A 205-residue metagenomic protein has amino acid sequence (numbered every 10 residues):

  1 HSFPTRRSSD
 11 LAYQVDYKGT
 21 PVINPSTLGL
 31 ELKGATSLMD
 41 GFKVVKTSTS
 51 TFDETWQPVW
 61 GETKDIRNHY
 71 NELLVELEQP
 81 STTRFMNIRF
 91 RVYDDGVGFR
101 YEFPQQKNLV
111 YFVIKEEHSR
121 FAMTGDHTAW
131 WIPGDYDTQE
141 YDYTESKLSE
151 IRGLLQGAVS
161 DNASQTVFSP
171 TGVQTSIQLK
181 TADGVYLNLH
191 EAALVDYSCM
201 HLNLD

Functional and structural regions predicted by a protein language model:
S2, G61-D65, R89-F90: Short amphipathic beta-strand and strand-loop transition segments with alternating hydrophobic
F3-S8: Short, small-residue-biased leader/transition segments that mark boundaries at the very start of proteins
S9-A12, Y70-E72, G96-G98, H118: A generic structural signal for beta-strand entry/edge sites
D10-D16, V75, I177: Short polybasic amphipathic segments
D16-Q79, T128-P133: A low-complexity, Ser/Thr/Gly/Pro-enriched, surface-exposed linker/loop concept that marks segments flanking
Q79, R84-D205: Catalytic and substrate-binding clefts that recognize carbohydrates or anionic sugar/phosphate headgroups
